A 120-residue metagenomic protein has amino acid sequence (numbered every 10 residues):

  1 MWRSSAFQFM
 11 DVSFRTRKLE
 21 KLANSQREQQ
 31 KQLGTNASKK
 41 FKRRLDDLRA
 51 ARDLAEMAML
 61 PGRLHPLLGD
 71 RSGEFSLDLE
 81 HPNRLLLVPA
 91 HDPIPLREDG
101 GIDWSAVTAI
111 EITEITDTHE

Functional and structural regions predicted by a protein language model:
M1-D46: Arg/Lys-rich, positively charged N-terminal/basic patches that mediate binding to nucleic acids
M1-Q8, L77-E120: Enriched for short, Lys/Arg-rich terminal
F9-D11, Q30, L54, P61-L64 (+1 more regions): Generic secondary-structure boundary/loop-capping signal
S13, K21-L22, D47, P66-D70 (+1 more regions): Lipid interaction determinants
R27, K31, D53-M57, L79: Residue-level signal for secondary-structure boundary elements
R43, G62, D70-S72, E80-R84 (+1 more regions): Short connector loops at helix/strand junctions that flank enzyme active sites, especially segments positioning acidic
A50-L54, H65, L96-D103: Intrinsically disordered, low-complexity boundary segments flanking structured domains
R52-F75: A short, surface-exposed loop/turn module that caps and links secondary-structure elements
